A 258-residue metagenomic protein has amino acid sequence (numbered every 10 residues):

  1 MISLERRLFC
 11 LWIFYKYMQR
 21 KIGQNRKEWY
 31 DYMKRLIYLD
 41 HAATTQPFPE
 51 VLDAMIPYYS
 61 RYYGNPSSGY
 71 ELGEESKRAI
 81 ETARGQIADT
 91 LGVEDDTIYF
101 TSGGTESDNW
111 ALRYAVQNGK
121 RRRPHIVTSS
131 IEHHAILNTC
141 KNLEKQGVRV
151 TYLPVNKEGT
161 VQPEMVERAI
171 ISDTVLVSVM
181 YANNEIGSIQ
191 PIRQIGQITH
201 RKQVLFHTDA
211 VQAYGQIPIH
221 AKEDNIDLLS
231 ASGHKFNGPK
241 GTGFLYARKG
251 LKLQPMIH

Functional and structural regions predicted by a protein language model:
R7: C-terminal active-site-capping segments
I13-Y32: Short, Lys/Arg-enriched N-terminal segments with co-localized hydrophobic residues within the first ~10-30 amino acids
R26-H258: Pyridoxal 5′-phosphate
